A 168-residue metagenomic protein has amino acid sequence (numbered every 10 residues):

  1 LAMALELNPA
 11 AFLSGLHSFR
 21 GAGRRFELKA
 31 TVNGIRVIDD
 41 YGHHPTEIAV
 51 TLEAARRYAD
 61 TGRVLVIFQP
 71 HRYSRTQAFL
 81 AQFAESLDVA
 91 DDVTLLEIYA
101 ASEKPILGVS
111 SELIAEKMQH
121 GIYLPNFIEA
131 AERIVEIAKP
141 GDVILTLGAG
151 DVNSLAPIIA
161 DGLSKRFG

Functional and structural regions predicted by a protein language model:
L1-G168: ATP-dependent carboxylate-amine ligase
